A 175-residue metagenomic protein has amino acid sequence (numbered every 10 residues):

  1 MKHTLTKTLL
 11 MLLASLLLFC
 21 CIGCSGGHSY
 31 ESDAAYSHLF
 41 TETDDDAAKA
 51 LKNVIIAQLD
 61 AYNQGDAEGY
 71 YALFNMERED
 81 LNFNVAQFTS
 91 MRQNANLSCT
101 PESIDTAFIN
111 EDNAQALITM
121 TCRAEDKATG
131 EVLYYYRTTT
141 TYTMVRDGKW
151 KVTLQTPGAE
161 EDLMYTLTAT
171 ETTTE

Functional and structural regions predicted by a protein language model:
M1-L12: Bacterial N-terminal signal peptides that target proteins for export
L17, G27-E42, M164-E175: Intrinsically disordered, low-complexity repeat and linker tracts
F19-G23: C-terminal motif of bacterial Sec signal peptides marking the signal peptidase cleavage site
C24-Q64, A72-L73: Short, low-complexity N-terminal intrinsically disordered segments enriched in polar/charged residues
N53, A67-L117, A124: Short solvent-exposed beta->alpha transition segments
Q58, N84-F88, R92, Q155-E160: Polar/charged side chains located within well-ordered beta-strands of beta-rich proteins
G65-A67, G158-A159: K/E-rich alpha-helical interaction surfaces of small helical-bundle regulatory domains
E111-E175: Exposed beta-sheet edge and beta->alpha loop/turn motif
